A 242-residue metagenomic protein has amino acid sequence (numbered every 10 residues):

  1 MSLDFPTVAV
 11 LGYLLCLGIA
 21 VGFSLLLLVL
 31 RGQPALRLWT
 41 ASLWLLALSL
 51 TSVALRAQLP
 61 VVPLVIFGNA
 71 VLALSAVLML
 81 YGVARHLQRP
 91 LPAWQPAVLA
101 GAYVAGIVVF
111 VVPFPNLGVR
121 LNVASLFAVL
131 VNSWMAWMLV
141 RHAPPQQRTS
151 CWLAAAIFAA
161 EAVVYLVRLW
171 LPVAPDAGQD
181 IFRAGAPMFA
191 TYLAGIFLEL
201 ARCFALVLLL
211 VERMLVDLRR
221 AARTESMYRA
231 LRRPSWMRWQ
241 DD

Functional and structural regions predicted by a protein language model:
M1, F182-R183: Juxtamembrane membrane-water interface segments that cap and precede transmembrane helices
M1-I19: Hydrophobic transmembrane alpha-helical segments in integral membrane proteins
I19-L36, L48-F182, F189, A194-E199 (+2 more regions): Juxtamembrane segments at transmembrane-helix boundaries in multi-pass signal-transduction membrane proteins
F204, V211-M214, L218-E225, R229: Heptad-repeat alpha-helical coiled-coil signal-transmission segments
R223-D242: Interdomain coupling helix/linker and adjacent catalytic-core signature of nucleotidyl signaling output domains
